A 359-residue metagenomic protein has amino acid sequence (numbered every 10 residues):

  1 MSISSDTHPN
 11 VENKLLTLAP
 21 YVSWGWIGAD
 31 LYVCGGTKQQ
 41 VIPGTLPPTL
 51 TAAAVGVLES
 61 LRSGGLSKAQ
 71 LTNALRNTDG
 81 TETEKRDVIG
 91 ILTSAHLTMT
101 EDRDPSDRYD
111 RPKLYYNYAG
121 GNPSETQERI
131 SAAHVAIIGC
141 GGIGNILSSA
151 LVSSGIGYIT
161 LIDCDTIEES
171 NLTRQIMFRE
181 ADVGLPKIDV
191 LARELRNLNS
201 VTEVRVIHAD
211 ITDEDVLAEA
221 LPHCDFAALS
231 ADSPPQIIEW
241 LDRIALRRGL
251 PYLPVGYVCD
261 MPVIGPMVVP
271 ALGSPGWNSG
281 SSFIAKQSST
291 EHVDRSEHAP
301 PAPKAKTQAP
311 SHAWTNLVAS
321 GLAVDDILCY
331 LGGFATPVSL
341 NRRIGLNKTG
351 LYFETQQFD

Functional and structural regions predicted by a protein language model:
S2-K14, G25-L46, E59, L66-V135: N-terminal charged helix/coil linker that caps or initiates catalytic domains
L16-L18, S23-P43, I156, T160-I176: Beta1-alpha1 glycine-rich phosphate/pyrophosphate-binding loop at the start of Rossmann-like nucleotide-binding domains
A52-R62: Positively charged, polyanion-binding regions of nucleic-acid-associated proteins
N122-T166: Glycine-rich adenosine-cofactor-binding loop
L147-S148, L191, L241: Hydrophobic residues within alpha-helices that form the first helical element adjacent to the glycine-rich loop
Y158-S200: Glycine-rich phosphate-binding loop and adjoining beta1-alpha1-beta2 segment of Rossmann-like nucleotide-binding folds
V206, D210-T212, L217-A319, A335 (+1 more regions): E1/E1-like adenylate-forming module used to activate ubiquitin-like modifiers and sulfur-carrier proteins
G321-A335: Oxidoreductase and adenylate-handling cofactor-binding alpha/beta cores
